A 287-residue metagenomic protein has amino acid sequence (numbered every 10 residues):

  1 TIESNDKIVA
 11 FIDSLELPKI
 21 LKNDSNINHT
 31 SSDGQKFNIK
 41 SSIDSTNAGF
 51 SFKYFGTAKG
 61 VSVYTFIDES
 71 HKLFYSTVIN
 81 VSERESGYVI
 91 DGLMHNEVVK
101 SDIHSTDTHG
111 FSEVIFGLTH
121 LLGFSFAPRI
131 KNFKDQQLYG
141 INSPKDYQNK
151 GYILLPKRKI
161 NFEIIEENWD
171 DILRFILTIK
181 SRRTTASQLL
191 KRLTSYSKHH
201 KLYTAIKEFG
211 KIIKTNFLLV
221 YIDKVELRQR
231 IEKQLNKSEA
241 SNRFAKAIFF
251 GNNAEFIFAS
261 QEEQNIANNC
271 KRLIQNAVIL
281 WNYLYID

Functional and structural regions predicted by a protein language model:
T1, H71-I79, V98-D102: Glycine- and acidic
T1, T30-K36, H104-H109: Short, conserved catalytic/metal-binding motifs centered on acidic residues
I2-K19: Short, basic alpha-helical nucleic acid-contact segments in DNA-binding proteins and DNA transaction factors
L17-E85, V89: Active-site cores of enzymes that catalyze phosphoryl transfer or operate on phosphate-rich substrates
E85-I103: Short, basic/hydrophobic alpha-helical segments
H104-F116, N132-Q137: Acidic, metal-coordinating catalytic cores used for nucleic-acid/nucleotide bond scission and strand-transfer chemistry
S125-E163: Helix-centered, glycine/charged polyanion-binding patches within enzymatic domains that contact phosphate-containing
K150, K157-D287: Long, compositionally biased intrinsically disordered regions
